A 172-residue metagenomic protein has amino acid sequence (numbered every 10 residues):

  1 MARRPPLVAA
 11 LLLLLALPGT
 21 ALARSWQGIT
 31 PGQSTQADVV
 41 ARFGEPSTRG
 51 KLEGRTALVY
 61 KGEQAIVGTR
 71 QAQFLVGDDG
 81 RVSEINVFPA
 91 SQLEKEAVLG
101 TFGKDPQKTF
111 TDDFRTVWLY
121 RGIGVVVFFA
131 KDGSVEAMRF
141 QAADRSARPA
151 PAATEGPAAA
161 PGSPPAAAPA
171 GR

Functional and structural regions predicted by a protein language model:
M1-A9: Bacterial N-terminal signal peptides that target proteins for export
A10-L11, A21, V39: Cleavable N-terminal signal peptides
L14-L15: Hydrophobic alpha-helical transmembrane segments of integral membrane proteins, especially lipid-exposed positions
R24-S25, P31-R172: A cross-family detector of function-defining hotspots
